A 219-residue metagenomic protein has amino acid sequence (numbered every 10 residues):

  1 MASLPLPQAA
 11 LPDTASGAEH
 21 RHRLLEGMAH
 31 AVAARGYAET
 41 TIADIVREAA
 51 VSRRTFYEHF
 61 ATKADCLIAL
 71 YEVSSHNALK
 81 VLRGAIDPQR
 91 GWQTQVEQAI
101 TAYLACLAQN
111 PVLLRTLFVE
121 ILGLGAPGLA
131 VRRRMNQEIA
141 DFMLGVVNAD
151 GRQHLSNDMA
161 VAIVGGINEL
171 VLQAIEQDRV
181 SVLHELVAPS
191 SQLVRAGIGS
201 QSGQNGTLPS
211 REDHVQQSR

Functional and structural regions predicted by a protein language model:
M1-Q8, A105, Q109, D141-G145 (+1 more regions): C-terminal peripheral helix-coil segments that are non-catalytic and often amphipathic
G17-M28, I45, L70-A78: Generic hydrophobic, amphipathic alpha-helix propensity
R23, A31-D65, A69: Helix-turn-helix
A69, R83-Q109: Hydrophobic alpha-helical connector segments
A78-L79, T116-L117, I167: Short, structured motif recognition centered on aromatic/hydrophobic residues
A85, Q89, L117-I121, A174-D178: Secondary-structure edge/capping motif, primarily at the C-terminal ends of alpha-helices and the immediately following
L107-A126, L144, L172: Amphipathic alpha-helical segments used for helix-helix packing
A126-D150, H154-G165, E169, H184-A188 (+1 more regions): Amphipathic alpha-helical packing segments from all-alpha helical-bundle domains
